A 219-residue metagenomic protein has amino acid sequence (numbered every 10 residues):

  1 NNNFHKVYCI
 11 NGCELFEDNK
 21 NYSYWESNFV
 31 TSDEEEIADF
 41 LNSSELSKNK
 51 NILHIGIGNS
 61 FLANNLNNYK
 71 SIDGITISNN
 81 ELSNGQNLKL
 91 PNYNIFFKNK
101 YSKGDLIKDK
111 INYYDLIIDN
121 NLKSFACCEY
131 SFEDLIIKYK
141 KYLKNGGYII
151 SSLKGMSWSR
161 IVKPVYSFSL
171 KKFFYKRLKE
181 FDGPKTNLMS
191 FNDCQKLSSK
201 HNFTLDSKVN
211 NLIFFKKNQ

Functional and structural regions predicted by a protein language model:
H5-S44: Class I SAM-dependent methyltransferase Rossmann-like catalytic core, especially the SAM/SAH-binding loop
N49-G58: Conserved class I S-adenosyl-L-methionine
I57-D105: Class I SAM-dependent methyltransferase SAM/SAH-binding core
L106-I117: A short acidic, Gly/Pro-enriched loop at the edge of an enzyme's catalytic core that lines a small-molecule cofactor
F125-K138: A short, conserved alpha-helix within the catalytic core of class I
A126-C127, L143-N145: Helix-to-beta-strand junctions that scaffold the AdoMet/dcAdoMet cofactor pocket in Class I SAM-dependent enzymes
G146-K154: Conserved beta-strand signature within the Rossmann-like core of class I S-adenosyl-L-methionine
G155-Q195, D206: C-terminal alpha-helical "lid/dimerization" subdomain adjacent to the S-adenosyl-L-methionine
